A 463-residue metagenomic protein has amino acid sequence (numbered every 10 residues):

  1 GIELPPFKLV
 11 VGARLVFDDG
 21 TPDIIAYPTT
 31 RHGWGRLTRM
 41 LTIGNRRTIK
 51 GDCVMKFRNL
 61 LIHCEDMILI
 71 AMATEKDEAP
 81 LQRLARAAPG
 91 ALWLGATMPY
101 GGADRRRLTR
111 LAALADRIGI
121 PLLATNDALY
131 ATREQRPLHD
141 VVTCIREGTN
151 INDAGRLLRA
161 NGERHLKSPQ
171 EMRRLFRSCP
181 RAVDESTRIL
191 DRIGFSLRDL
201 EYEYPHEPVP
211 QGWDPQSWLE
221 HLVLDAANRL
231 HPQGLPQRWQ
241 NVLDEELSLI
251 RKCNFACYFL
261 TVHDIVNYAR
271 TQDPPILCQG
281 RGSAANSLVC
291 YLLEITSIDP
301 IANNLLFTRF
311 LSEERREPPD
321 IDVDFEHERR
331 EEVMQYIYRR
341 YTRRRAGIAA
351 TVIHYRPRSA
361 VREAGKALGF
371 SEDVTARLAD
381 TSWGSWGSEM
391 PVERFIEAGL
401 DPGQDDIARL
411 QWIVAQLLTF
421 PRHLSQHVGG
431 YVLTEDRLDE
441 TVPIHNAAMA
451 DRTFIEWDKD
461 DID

Functional and structural regions predicted by a protein language model:
G1-D463: Alpha-helical scaffold/interaction cores of sigma-54-like transcription cofactors and many family A DNA polymerases
